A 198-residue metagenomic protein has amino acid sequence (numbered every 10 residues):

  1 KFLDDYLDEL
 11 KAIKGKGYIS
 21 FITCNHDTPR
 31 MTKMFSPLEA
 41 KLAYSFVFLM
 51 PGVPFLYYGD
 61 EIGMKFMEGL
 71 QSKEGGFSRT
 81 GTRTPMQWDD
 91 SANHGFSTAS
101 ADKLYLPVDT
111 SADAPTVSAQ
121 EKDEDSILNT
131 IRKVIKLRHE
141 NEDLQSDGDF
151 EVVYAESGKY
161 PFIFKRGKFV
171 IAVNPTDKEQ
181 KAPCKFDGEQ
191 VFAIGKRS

Functional and structural regions predicted by a protein language model:
D4-L7, K14, I22, R30-Q180: Loop/helix patches that line or flank the sugar-binding groove of alpha-linked glycan CAZymes
I19: Short, conserved active-site loop motifs that form the nucleotide-linked donor/cofactor pocket
T176-S198: C-terminal beta-sandwich/jelly-roll accessory domains of carbohydrate-active enzymes
